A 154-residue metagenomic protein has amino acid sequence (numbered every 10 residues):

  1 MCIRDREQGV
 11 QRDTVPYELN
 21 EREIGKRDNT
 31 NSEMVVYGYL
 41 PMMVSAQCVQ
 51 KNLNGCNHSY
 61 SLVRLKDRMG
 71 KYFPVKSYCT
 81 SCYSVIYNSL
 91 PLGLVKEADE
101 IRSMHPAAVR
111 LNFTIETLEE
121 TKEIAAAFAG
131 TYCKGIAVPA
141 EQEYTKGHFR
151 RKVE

Functional and structural regions predicted by a protein language model:
R4, Q8-E154: Active-site pocket-lining/capping segments in soluble small-molecule metabolic enzymes
